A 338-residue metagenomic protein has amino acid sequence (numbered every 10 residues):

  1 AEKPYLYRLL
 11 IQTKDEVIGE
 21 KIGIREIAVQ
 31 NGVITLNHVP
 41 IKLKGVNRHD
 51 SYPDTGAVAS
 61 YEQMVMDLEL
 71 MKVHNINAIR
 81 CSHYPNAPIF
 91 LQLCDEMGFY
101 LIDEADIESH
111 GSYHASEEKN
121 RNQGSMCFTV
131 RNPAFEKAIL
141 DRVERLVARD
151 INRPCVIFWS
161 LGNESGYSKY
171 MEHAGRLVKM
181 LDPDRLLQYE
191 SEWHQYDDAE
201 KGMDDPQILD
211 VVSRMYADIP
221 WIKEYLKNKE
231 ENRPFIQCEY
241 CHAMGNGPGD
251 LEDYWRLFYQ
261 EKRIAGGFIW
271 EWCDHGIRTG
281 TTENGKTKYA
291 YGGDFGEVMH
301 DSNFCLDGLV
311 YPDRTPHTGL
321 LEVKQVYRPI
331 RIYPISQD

Functional and structural regions predicted by a protein language model:
A1-L101, R142-V143, I157-F158, A174-M180 (+5 more regions): Secreted/periplasmic carbohydrate-active enzymes, especially glycoside hydrolases
L43-V46, I79-C81, L101-D103, I157 (+5 more regions): Hydrophobic faces of well-ordered beta-strands that scaffold small-molecule active sites in alpha/beta enzyme cores
K44-H49, A57, E104-R149, Y289-N303: Aromatic- and acidic-residue-enriched carbohydrate-binding clefts of CAZyme catalytic domains
R48, Y84, D106-E108, G162-E164 (+4 more regions): Active-site beta-loop-alpha junctions enriched in small/polar residues
P53, F90-L91, S112-H114, D197-A199 (+1 more regions): Short Asp/Glu-rich motifs
P88-I89, K169, G245-G249: Residues that form or flank phosphate/diphosphate-binding pockets in enzymes that use nucleotide phosphates
E96-G98, Y113, Q123, C127-P234 (+4 more regions): Active-site neighborhood of glycoside hydrolase catalytic domains
L140, C155-W159, K179-M180, P206-L209 (+1 more regions): Substrate-binding clefts and catalytic carboxylate motifs of secreted carbohydrate-active enzymes
